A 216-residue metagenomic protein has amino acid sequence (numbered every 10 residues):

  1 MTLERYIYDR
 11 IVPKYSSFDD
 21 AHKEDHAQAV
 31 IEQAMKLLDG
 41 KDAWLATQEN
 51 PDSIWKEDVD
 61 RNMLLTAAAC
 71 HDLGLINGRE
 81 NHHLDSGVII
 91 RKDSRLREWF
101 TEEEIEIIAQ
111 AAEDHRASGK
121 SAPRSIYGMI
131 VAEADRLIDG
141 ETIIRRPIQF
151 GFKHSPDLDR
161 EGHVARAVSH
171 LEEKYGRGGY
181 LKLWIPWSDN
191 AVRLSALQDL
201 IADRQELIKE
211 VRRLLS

Functional and structural regions predicted by a protein language model:
M1-P13, M35, D39-D42: Short alpha-helical hairpin
M1-R5, A21-Q28, D58, E102 (+1 more regions): Alpha-helix N-cap/helix-start motif at coil-to-helix transitions, marked by capping-box chemistry
D9-R10, K14, E113, G140: Intrinsically disordered, low-complexity activation-like regions
S16-D58, C70, A117-S216: Divalent metal-dependent phosphate-bond-processing catalytic cores, especially two-metal-ion Mg2+/Mn2+ enzymes that act
V30-L37, N81-L96: An active-site-proximal "capping" alpha-helix that borders the catalytic cofactor pocket
K41, I76-E80, R97, G119: Amphipathic alpha-helical interaction segments
E57-G78, H82, S86, I107-R116: His-Asp-centered metal-binding catalytic motifs of divalent-metal-dependent phosphohydrolases/nucleases
G87-K120: Hydrophobic, well-structured mid-protein blocks that either form specific transmembrane helices
